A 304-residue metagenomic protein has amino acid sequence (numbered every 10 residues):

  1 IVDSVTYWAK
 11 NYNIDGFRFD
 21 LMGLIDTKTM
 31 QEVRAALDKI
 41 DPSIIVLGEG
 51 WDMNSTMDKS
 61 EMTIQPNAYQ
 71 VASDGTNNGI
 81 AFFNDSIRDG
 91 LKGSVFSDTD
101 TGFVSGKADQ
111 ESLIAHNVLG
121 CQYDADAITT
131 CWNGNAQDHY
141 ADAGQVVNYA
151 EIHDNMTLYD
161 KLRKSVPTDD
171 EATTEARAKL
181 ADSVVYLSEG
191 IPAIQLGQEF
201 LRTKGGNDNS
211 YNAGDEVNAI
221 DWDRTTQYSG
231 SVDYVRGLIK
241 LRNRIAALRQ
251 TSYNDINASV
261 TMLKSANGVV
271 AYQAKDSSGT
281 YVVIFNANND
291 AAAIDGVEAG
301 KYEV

Functional and structural regions predicted by a protein language model:
I1, N13-I25, L162-T173, A219-T225: The substrate-binding groove and active-site-proximal loops of carbohydrate-active enzymes, especially glycoside
I1-M57: Active-site neighborhood of glycoside hydrolase catalytic domains
I1-V5, I44, N133-N135, V270 (+1 more regions): Short intrinsically disordered, low-complexity coil segments enriched in acidic
V5-A9, R34, D38, A115 (+3 more regions): Non-transmembrane alpha-helical segments in soluble domains of secreted/periplasmic/extracellular proteins
K10, G23-M30, D142, T174 (+3 more regions): Active-site-proximal structural scaffolding
T29-Q31, M57-K59, G205-G206, D295: A short acidic (Asp/Glu
R34, S43, L47-L196, F200-L201 (+6 more regions): Conserved alpha/beta catalytic core and glycan-binding cleft of carbohydrate-active enzymes
A172-E175, Y186-F200, K204-V304: Carbohydrate-interacting/catalytic domains
